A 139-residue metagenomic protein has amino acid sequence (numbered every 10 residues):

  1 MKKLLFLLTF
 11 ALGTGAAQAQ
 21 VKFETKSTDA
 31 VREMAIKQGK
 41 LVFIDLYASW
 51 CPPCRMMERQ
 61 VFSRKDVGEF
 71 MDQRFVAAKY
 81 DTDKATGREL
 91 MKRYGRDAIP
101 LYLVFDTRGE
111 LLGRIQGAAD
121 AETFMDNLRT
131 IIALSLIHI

Functional and structural regions predicted by a protein language model:
L4-G13: Sec-dependent N-terminal signal peptides
G15-A19: Sec/Tat signal peptide C-region and signal peptidase I cleavage site
K22-T25, R64-T86: Thiol-based oxidoreductase modules, predominantly thioredoxin-like and allied folds used for disulfide exchange
E24-L41, M71: A short beta-strand-turn-helix
G39-V42, L46-W50, A98: Short pre-active-site segment immediately N-terminal to redox-active cysteine/selenocysteine motifs in thiol-based
L46-F62: Conserved redox-active cysteine motifs that mediate thiol-disulfide chemistry, especially di-cysteine Cys-X(1-2)-Cys
C51, I137-I139: Conserved small/polar residues in nucleotide/adenosyl-binding loops
D97-S135: Non-catalytic, surface beta->alpha helical segment in thiol-disulfide oxidoreductase systems
